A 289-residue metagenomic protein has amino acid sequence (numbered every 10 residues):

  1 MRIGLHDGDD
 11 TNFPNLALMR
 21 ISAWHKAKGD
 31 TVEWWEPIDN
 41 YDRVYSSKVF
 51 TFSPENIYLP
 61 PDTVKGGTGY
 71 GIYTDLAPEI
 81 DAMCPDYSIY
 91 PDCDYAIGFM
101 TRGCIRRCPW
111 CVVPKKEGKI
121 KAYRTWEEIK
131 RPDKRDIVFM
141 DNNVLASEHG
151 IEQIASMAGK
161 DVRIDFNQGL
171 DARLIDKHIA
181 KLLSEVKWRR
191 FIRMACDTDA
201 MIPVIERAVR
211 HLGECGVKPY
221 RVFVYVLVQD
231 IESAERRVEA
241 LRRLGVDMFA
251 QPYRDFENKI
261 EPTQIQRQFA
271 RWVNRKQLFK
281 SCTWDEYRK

Functional and structural regions predicted by a protein language model:
M1-G4, D94, D136: Residues that mark the start of a beta-strand
M1-K65, G71-I72: A short, structured N-terminal alpha-helical element that caps or precedes a catalytic domain
D10, Y45-K48, V112-A208, P219-Q229 (+1 more regions): Core AdoMet radical
N15, D42-V44, N56, I72-I80 (+4 more regions): Short, charged, surface-exposed secondary-structure boundary motifs
A17, D92-E128: Canonical Radical SAM [4Fe-4S] cluster-binding loop centered on the CxxxCxxC motif and its immediate flanking residues
I21, N56-P60, Q153-I154, H178-L182 (+2 more regions): A general structural detector for well-ordered alpha-helical segments in enzyme core domains, enriched
T63-I89: Ser/Thr/Gly-rich flexible loops in soluble cytosolic domains mediating phosphotransfer, phosphorylation
V186, F191-R193, A200-K289: A structural motif corresponding to the C-terminal lobe/cap of the Radical SAM core domain
